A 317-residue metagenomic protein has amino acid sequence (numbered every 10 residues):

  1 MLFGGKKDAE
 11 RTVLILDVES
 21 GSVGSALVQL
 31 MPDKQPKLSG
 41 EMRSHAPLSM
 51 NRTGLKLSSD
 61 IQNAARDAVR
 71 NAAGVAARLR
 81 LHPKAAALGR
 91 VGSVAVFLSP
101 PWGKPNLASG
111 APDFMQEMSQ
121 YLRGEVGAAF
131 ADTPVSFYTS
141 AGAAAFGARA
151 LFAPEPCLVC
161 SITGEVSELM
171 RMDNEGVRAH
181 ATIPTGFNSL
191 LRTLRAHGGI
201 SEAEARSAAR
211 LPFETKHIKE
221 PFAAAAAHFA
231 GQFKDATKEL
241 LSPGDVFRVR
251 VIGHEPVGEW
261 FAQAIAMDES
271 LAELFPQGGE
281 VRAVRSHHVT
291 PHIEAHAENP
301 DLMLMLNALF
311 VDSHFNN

Functional and structural regions predicted by a protein language model:
M1-S20, Q29-K37, R43-C157, G176-A179 (+5 more regions): Nucleotide/phosphate-binding catalytic cleft detector across ATP-hydrolyzing and phosphate-transferring enzymes
V23-Q29, S167-R171: Short beta-strand scaffold segments in enzyme catalytic cores
M31-S39, P184-R206: Metal-dependent catalytic core segments for phosphate chemistry
E155-T193: Glycine-rich phosphate-binding loop of actin/hexokinase-like ATP-binding domains
V166, V246-R248, G278-G279: Active-site lining segments that contact anionic ligands and/or coordinate catalytic metals
M170-M172, I252-H254, V284-S286: Generic beta-strand/beta-sheet core signal
R195-G231: A mobile "lid/hinge" subdomain adjacent to the ATP/sugar-phosphate binding pocket shared across diverse ATP-dependent
E269-G279, A283: Extended charged low-complexity segments that act as oligomerization/scaffolding linkers
